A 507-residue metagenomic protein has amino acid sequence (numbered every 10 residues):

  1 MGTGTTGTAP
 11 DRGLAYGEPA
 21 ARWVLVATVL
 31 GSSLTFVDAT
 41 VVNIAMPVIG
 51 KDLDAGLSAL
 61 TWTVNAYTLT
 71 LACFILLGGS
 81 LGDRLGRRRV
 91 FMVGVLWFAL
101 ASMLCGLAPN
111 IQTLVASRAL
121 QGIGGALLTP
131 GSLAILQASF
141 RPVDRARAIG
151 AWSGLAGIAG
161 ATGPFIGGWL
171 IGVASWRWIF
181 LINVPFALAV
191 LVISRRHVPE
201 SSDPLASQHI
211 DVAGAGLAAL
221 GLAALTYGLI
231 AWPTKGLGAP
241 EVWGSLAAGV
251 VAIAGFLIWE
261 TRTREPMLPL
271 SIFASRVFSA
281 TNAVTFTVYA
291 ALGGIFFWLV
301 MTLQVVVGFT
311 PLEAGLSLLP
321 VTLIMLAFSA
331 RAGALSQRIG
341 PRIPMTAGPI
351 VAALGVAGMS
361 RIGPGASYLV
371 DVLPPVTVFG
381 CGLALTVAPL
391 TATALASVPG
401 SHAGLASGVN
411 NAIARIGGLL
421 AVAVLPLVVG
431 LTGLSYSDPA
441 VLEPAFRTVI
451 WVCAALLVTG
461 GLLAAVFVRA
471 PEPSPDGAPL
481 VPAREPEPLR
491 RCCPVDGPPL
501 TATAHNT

Functional and structural regions predicted by a protein language model:
M1-A20, P204-S207, F467-T507: Intrinsic disorder in cytosolic terminal tails and internal cytosolic loops of multi-pass membrane transporters
G2-R196, F328, A332, I339 (+3 more regions): Transmembrane-helix bundle of Major Facilitator Superfamily
L14-A15, L191-A219, T261-R276, Q337-R338 (+3 more regions): Flexible interhelical linker loops that connect adjacent transmembrane helices in multi-pass membrane transporters
R22-T70, S175, A213, G238-S245 (+7 more regions): Transmembrane core module of solute transporters
V26, G86-V95, L100, I111-T113 (+3 more regions): C-terminal module of multi-pass small-molecule transporters
S33, L69, M103-L104, A119 (+9 more regions): Hydrophobic residues within the alpha-helical transmembrane core of Major Facilitator Superfamily
R145, V184-D203, A219-A231, A248-T263 (+1 more regions): C-terminal membrane-cytosol helix-exit motif in multi-pass small-molecule transporters
G154, I158-A174, A223, Y227 (+1 more regions): A gly/Pro-rich, aromatic-decorated transmembrane alpha-helix motif that marks the paired, flexible gating helices
